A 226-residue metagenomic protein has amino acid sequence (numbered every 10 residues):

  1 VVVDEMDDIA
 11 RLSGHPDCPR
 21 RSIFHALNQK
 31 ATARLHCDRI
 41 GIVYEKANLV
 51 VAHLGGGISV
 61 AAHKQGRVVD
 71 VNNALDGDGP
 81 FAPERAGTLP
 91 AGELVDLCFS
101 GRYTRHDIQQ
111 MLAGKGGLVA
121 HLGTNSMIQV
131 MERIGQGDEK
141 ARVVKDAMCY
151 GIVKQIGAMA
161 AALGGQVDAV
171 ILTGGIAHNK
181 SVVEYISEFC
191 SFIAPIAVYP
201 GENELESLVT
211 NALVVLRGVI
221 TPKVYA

Functional and structural regions predicted by a protein language model:
V2-D8, V60-Q65, N73-A74, V209-N211: Short acidic, glycine/serine/threonine-rich loops at helix termini
E5-H15, K64-D70, Y185-A194, V219: A glycine- and small-aliphatic-rich helix-loop capping segment at beta-alpha/alpha-beta transitions that lines
G14-L49, G56-G57, Q65, V69-M127 (+1 more regions): Glycine-rich phosphate-binding loop plus the immediately following alpha-helix
Q110, G114-G164: Adenine-nucleotide phosphate-binding core of ATP-dependent small-molecule kinases
V167-I186: Glycine-rich phosphate-binding loops at beta-strand->alpha-helix junctions
K180, E184-T210: Conserved phosphate-binding/catalytic loops in two-lobed NTP-binding clefts
N211, L216-A226: Acidic, glycine/GT-rich loop-and beta-edge segments that sit at the periphery of enzyme/chaperone cores
